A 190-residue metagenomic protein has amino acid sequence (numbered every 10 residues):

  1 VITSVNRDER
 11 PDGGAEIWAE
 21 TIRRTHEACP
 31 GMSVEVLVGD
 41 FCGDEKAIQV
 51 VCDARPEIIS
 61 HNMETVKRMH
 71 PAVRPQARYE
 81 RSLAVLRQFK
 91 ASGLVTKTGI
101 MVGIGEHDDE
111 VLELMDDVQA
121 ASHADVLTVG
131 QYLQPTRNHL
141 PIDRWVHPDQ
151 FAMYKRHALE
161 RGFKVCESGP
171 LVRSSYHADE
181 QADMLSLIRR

Functional and structural regions predicted by a protein language model:
V1-I17, E106-E110: Conserved glycine-rich "GG(E/T)P / GGGxP" loop and the immediately following alpha-helix in the radical SAM core
V1-I2, V34, I59-H61, L127 (+1 more regions): Hydrophobic residues within beta-strands of alpha/beta enzymes
I2, V36, T98-I100: Structural beta-sheet core signal
V5-R7, G39, M63-V66, Q131-Y132 (+1 more regions): Short, ordered loop/turn segments at secondary-structure junctions
N6, T65-R74, L94-M101: Short, flexible active-site loops
E9-T21, R68-M69, V73-L83: Active-site-adjacent beta->alpha loops and helix N-cap segments on the catalytic face of soluble alpha/beta enzymes
E20-M32, K46, C52-A54, A77-R190: Auxiliary Fe-S-binding modules of radical SAM enzymes
